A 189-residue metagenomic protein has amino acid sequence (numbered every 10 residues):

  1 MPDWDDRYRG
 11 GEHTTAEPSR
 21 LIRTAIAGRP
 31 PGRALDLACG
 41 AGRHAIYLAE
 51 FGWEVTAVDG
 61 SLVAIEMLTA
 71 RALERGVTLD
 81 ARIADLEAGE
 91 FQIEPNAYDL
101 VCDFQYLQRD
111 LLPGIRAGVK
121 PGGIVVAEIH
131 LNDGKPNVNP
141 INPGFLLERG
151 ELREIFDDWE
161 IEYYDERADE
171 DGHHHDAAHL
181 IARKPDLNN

Functional and structural regions predicted by a protein language model:
M1-R29: Conserved class I S-adenosyl-L-methionine
P31-G40: Conserved class I S-adenosyl-L-methionine
S61-V63: Conserved SAM/SAH-binding beta-strand->alpha-helix loop
R75-A88: Conserved SAM-binding strand-loop segment of SAM-dependent methyltransferases
Q92-L100: A short acidic, Gly/Pro-enriched loop at the edge of an enzyme's catalytic core that lines a small-molecule cofactor
L107-A117: A short, conserved alpha-helix within the catalytic core of class I
G123-H130: Conserved beta-strand signature within the Rossmann-like core of class I S-adenosyl-L-methionine
D169-N189: Core SAM-dependent methyltransferase catalytic element
